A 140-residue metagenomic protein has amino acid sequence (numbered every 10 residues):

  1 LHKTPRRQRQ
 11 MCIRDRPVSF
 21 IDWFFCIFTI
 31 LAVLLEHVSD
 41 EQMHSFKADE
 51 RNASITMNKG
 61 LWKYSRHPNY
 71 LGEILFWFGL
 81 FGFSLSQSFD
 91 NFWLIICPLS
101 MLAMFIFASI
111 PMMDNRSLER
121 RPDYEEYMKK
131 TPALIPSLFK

Functional and structural regions predicted by a protein language model:
L1-D15: Single conserved hydrophobic/aromatic residue that forms the stacking wall/gate of nucleotide- or nucleobase-binding
R14-Q42, K47-K140: Hydrophobic transmembrane alpha-helices
